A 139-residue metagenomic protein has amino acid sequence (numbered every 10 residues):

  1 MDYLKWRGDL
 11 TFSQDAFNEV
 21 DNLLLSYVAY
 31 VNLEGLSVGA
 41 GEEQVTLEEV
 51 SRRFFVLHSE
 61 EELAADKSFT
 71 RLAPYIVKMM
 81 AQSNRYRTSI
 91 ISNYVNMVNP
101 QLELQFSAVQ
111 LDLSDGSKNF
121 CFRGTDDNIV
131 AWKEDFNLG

Functional and structural regions predicted by a protein language model:
M1-R71: N-terminal low-complexity, Ser/Thr- and acidic-residue-enriched intrinsically disordered segments
E49-G139: A conserved cap/lid and substrate-binding interface adjacent to the catalytic center of lipid-processing enzymes
